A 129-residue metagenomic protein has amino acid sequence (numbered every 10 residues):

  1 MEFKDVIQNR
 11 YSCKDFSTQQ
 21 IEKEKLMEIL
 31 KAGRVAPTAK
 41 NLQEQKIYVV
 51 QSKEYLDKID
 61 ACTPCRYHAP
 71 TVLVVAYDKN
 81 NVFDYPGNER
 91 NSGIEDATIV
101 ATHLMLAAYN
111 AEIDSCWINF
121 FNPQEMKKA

Functional and structural regions predicted by a protein language model:
M1-A129: Acidic, surface-exposed loops and disordered segments
